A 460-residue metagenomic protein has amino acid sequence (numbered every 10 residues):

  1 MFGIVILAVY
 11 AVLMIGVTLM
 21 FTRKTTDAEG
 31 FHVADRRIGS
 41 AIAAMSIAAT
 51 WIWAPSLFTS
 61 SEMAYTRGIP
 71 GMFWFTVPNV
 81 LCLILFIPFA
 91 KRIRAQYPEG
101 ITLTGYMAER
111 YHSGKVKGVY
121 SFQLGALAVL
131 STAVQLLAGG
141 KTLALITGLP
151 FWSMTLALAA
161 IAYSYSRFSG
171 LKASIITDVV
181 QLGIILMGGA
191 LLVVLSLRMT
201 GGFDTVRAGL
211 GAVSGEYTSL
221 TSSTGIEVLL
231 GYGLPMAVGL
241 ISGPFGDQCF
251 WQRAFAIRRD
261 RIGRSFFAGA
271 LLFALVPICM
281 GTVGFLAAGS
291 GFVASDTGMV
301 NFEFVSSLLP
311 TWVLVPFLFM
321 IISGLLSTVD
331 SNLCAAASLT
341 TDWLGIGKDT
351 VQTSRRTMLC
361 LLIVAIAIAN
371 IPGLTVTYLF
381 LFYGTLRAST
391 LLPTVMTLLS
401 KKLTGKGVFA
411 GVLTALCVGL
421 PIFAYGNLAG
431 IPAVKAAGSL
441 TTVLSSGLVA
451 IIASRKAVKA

Functional and structural regions predicted by a protein language model:
M1-A460: Membrane-embedded helix-loop-helix hairpins and adjacent transmembrane boundary segments in multi-pass transporters
